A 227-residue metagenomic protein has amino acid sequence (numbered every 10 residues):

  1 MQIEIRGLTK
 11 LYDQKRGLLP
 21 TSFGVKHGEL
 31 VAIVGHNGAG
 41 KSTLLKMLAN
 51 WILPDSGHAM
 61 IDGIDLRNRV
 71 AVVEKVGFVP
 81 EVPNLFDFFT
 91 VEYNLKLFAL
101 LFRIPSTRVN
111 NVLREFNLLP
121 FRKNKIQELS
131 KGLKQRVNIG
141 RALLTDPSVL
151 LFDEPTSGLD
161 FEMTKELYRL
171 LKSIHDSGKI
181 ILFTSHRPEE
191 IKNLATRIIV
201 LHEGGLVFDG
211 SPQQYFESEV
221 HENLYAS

Functional and structural regions predicted by a protein language model:
V34-H36: The feature captures the beta-strand-to-loop junction immediately N-terminal to the Walker
A49: Helix-to-loop junction immediately C-terminal to a conserved catalytic motif
G57-R67, V72: Conserved ABC transporter NBD signature motif
K96, L100, S106-R122: Conserved ABC ATPase "signature" region
L150-D153: Catalytic Walker B motif of ABC-type/P-loop ATPase nucleotide-binding domains
F161-M163: Helix N-cap at the start of a conserved alpha-helix in ABC-type nucleotide-binding domains
